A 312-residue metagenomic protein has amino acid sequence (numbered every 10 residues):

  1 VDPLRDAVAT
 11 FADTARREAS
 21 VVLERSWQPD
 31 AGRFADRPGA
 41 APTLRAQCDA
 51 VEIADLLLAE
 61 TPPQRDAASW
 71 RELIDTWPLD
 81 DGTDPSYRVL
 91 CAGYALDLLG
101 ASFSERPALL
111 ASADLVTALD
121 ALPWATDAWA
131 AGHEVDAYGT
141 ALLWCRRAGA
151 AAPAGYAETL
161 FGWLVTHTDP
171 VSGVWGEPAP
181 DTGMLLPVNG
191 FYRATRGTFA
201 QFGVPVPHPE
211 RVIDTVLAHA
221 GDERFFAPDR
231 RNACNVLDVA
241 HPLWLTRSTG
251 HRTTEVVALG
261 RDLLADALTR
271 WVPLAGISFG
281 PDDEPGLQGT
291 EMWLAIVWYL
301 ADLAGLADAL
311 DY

Functional and structural regions predicted by a protein language model:
V1-W77, D84, R88-H133, A137 (+3 more regions): Terminal, non-catalytic domain-edge segments
A31-R33, V171-G173, R224: Detector for glycine-centered tight turns/loop "hinges" at secondary-structure junctions
W129-T195: Loop-centered beta-sheet repeat module
D181-L185, L217-F226: Solenoid-like repeat scaffolds
